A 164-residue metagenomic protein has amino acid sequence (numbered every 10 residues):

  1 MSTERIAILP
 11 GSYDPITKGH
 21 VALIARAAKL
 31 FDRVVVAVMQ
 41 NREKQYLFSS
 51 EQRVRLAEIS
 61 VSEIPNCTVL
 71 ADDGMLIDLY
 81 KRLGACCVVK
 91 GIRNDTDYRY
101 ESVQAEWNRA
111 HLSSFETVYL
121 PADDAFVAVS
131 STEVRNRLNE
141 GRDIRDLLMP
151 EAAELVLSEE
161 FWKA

Functional and structural regions predicted by a protein language model:
M1-A164: Nucleotidyltransferase catalytic core that binds NTPs
